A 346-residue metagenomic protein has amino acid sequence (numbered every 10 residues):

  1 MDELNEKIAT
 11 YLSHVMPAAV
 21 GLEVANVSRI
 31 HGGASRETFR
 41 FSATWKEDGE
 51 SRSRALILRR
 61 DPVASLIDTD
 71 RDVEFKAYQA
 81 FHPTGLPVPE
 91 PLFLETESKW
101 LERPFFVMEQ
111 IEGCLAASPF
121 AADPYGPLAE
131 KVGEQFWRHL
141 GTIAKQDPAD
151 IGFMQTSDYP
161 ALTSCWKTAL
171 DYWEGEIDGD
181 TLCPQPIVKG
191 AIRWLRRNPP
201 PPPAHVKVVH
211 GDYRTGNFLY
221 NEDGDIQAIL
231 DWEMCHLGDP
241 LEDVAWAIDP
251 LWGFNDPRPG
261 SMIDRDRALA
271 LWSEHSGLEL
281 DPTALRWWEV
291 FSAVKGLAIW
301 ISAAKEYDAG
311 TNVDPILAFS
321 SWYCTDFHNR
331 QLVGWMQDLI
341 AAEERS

Functional and structural regions predicted by a protein language model:
M1-L22: Juxta-kinase regulatory segment immediately upstream of eukaryotic protein kinase catalytic domains
A18-N26, Q185, G277-R286: Short, surface-exposed acidic
S28-G190, W194, N198-H205, G224: ATP-binding pocket architecture of kinase catalytic cores
V208-H210, T215: Catalytic-loop of the protein kinase fold
L230-C235: Activation of the activation-loop gatekeeper triad in protein kinase-fold domains
L241-L278, F291-G310: Active-site activation/catalytic loop segments of kinase-like enzymes and analogous catalytic loops in related
A298-S346: Helical subdomain adjoining the active site within ATP-dependent kinase catalytic cores
